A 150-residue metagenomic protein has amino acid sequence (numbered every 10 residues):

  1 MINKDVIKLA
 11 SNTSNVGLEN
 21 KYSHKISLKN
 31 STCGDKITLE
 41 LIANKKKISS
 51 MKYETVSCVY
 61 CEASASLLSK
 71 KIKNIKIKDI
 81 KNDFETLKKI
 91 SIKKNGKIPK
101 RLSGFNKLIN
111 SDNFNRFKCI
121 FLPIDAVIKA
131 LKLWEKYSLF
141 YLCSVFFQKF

Functional and structural regions predicted by a protein language model:
M1-F150: Domain-level signature for proteins that mediate thiol-based redox and metal-cofactor handling
